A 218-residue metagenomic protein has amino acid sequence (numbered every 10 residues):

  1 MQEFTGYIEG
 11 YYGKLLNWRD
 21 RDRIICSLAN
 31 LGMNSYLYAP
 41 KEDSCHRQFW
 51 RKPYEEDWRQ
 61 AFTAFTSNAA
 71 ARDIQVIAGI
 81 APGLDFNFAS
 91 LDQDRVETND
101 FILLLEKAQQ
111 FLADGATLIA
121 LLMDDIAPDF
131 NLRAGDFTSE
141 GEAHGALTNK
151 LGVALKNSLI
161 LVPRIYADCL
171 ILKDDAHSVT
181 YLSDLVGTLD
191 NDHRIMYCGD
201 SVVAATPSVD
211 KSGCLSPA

Functional and structural regions predicted by a protein language model:
M1-K107, A113-T117: Feature activates predominantly on carbohydrate-active enzymes
G10-Y11, T117, P128-A218: Catalytic-core regions of glycoside hydrolase
S27, N34, Q110, D190 (+1 more regions): Proline-rich low-complexity regions
